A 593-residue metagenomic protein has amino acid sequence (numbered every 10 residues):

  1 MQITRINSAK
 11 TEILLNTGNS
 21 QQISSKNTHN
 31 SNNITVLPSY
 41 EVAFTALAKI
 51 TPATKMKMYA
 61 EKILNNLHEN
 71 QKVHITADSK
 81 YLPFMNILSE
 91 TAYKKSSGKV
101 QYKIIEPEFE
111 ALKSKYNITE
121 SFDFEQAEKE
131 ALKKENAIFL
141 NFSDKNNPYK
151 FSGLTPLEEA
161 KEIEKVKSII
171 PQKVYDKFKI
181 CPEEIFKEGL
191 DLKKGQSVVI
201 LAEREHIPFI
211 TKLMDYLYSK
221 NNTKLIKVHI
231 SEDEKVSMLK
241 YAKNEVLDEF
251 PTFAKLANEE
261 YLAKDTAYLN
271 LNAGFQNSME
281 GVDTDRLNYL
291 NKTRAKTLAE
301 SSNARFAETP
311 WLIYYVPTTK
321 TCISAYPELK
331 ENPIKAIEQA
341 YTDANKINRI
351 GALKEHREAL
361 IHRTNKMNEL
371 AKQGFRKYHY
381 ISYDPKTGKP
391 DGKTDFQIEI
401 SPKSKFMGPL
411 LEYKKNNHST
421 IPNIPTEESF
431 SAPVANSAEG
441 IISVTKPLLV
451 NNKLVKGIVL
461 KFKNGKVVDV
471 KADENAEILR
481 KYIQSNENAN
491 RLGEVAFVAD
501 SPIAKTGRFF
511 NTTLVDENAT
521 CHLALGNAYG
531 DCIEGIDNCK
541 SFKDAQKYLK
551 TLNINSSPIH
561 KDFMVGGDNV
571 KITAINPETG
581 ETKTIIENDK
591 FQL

Functional and structural regions predicted by a protein language model:
M1-A48: Non-Sec secretion/translocation targeting segments of pathogen effectors
L47-E439: Active-site bordering "gate/hinge" segments that shape substrate access to catalytic or cofactor-binding pockets
K80-Y81, K145-N147, E205-H206, G274-Q276 (+10 more regions): Short, glycine-/Ser/Thr-/acidic-enriched flexible segments
E183, A371-Q373, N451-L454, N488 (+2 more regions): Short solvent-exposed loop/turn micro-motifs enriched in small/polar/acidic residues
G388-P402, G408-L410, K471-D473, Y482 (+1 more regions): Short amphipathic beta-strand/extended segments with alternating polar/hydrophobic composition
E427-N464, V470: Oxyanion-binding "anion nests"
E439, K453, V468-D537: Dual-mode signal for accessory low-complexity, basic/Gly-rich regions
Q546-L593: Extended hydrophobic packing segments that form well-structured cores
